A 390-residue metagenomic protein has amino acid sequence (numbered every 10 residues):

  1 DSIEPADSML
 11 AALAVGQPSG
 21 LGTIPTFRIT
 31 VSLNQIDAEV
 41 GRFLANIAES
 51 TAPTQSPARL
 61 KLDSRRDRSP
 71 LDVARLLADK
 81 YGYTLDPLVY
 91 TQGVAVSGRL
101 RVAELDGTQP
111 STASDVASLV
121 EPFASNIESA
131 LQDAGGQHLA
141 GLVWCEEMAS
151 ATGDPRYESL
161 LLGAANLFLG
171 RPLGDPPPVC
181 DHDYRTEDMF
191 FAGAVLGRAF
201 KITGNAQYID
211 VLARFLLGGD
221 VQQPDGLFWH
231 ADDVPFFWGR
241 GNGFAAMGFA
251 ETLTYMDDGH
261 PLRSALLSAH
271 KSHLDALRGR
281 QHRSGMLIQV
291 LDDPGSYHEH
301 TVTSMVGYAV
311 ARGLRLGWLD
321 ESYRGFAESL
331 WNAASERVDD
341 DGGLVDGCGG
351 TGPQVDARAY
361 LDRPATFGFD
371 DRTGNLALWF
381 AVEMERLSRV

Functional and structural regions predicted by a protein language model:
D1, A11-A52, L100-V102, E146-A151 (+5 more regions): Aromatic (Trp/Tyr) and acidic
P53-Q55, S114, S125-D233, F237: Extended ligand-binding groove/face enriched in aromatic
Q55-A74, G82-G93, L105-T108, S118-A164 (+4 more regions): CBM-like carbohydrate-recognition segments
P87, Y184-D188, G204, Y208-V211 (+4 more regions): Short, contiguous, pocket-lining structural segments that sit at or immediately flank catalytic/ligand-binding sites
G93, G98-R99: Alpha-helical support elements that line or immediately flank enzyme active sites and cofactor-binding pockets
R101, P122, G163, L167-G170 (+10 more regions): Alpha-helical scaffold segments in carbohydrate-active enzymes
A113-V116, Y157-L161, L212, R263-H270 (+1 more regions): Hydrophobic packing residues in well-ordered alpha-helices of helical domains and bundles
A250-D292: Oxyanion-binding "anion nests"
